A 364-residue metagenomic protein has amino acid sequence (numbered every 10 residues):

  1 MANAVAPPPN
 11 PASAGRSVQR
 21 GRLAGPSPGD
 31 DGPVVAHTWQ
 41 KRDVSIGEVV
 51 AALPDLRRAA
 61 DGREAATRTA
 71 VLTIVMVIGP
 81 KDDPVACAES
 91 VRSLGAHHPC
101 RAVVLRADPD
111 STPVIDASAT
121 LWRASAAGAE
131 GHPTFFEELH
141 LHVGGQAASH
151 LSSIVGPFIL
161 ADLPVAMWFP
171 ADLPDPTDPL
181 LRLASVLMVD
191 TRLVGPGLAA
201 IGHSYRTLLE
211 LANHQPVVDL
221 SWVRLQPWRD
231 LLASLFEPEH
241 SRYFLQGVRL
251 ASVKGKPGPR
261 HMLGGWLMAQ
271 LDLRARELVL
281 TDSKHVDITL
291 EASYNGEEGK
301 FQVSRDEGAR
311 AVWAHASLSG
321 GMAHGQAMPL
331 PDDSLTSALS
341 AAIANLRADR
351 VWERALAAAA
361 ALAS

Functional and structural regions predicted by a protein language model:
A2-W168: An N-terminal, globular interaction/scaffold subdomain
P8-P11, G15-R16, G21-R22, K41 (+7 more regions): C-terminal structured domains
E64, P176-T177, S241: Short, flexible, glycine/charge-rich loop motifs used to bind or transfer phosphoryl groups or to couple energy/partner
A86-A88, T177-P179, R260-G265: A short acidic (Asp/Glu
G95-F236, D306-R310, S319-M322, A327-W352 (+1 more regions): Extended, well-ordered protein cores
V194, L198-G202, L208-E297: A contiguous, surface-oriented mixed alpha/beta subdomain in the mid-to-C-terminal portion of proteins that forms
